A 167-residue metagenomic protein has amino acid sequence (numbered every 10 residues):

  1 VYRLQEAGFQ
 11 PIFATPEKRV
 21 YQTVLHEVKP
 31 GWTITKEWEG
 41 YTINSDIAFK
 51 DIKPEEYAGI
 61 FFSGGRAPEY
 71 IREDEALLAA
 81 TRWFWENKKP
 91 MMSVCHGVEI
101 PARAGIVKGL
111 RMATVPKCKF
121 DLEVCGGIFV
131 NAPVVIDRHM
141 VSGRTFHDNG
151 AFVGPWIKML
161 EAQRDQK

Functional and structural regions predicted by a protein language model:
V1-N87, M91, E99-R111, K119-K167: Extended, subdomain-level signal for the structured scaffold at the beginning of enzyme domains
C95: Aromatic-residue-lined binding/catalytic grooves and analogous aromatic/hydrophobic interfacial grooves in multimeric
V115: Active-site-adjacent substrate-recognition loops and nearby beta-strands within hydrolase catalytic domains
